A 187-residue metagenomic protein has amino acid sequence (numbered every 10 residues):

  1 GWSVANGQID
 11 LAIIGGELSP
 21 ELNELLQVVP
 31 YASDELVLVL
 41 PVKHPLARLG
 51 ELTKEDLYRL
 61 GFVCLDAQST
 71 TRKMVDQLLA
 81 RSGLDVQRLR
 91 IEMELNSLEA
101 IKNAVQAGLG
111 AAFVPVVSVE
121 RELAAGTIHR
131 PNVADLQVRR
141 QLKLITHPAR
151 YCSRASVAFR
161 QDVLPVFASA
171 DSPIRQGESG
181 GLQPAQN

Functional and structural regions predicted by a protein language model:
G1-L36, L40, Q106, H129: Short beta-strand-centered segments that line the small-molecule binding cleft or hinge of alpha/beta clamshell
S3-A5, L57, N103-G108, L144: Hydrophobic residues within well-ordered alpha-helices
I13-N23, Q77, R81, L98-R130: A ligand-binding cleft/hinge motif common to bilobed small-molecule-binding domains
P20, Q27-P30, T53-E55, G83 (+2 more regions): Short secondary-structure boundary/capping segments
L25-L36, L40-V63, A67, R154: Flexible hinge/capping segments at coil-to-helix
L46-A47, G61-G83, C152-R154, R160 (+1 more regions): Secondary-structure junction motif
A47, H129-P173: A late-sequence structural motif
V86-N96: Short beta-strand-to-loop elements that line the ligand-binding cleft of bilobed periplasmic-binding protein-like
